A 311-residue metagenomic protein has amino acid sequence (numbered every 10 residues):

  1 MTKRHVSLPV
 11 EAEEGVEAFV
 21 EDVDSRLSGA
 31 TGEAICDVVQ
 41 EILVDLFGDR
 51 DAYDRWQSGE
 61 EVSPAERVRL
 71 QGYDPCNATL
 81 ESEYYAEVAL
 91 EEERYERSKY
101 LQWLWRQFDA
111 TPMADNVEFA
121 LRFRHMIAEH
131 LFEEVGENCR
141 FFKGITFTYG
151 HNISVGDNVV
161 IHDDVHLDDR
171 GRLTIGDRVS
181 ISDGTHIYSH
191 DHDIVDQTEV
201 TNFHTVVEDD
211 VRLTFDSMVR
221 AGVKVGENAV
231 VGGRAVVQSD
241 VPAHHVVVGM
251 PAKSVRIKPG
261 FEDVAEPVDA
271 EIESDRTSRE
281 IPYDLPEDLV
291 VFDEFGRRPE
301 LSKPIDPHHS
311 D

Functional and structural regions predicted by a protein language model:
M1-H130, V255, G260-D311: Terminal amphipathic alpha-helical/low-complexity segments used for targeting or macromolecular assembly
E134-V255: Structural signal for interior beta-strand "rungs" in well-ordered beta-sheet cores of soluble enzyme domains
